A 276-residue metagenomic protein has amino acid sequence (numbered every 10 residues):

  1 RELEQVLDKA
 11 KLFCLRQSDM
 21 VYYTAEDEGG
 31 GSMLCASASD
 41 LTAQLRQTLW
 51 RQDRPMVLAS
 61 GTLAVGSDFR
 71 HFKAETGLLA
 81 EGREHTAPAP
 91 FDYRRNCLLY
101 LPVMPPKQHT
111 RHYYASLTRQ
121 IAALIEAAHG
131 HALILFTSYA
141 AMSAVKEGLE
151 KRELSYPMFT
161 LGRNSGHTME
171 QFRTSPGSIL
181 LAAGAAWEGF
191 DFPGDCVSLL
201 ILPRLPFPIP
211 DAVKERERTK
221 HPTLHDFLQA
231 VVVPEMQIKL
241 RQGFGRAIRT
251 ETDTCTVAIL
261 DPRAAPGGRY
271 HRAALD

Functional and structural regions predicted by a protein language model:
R1-D276: ASCE RecA-like P-loop NTPase motor cores that couple ATP hydrolysis to mechanical translocation on nucleic acids
